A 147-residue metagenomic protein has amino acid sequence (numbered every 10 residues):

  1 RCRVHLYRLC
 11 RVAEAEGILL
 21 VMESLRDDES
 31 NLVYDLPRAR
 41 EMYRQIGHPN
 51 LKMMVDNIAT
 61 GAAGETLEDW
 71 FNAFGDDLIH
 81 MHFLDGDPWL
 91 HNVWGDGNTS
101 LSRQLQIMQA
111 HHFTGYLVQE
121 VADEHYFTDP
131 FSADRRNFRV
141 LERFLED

Functional and structural regions predicted by a protein language model:
R1-K52, A62: Active-site acidic/histidine proton-transfer and metal-coordination neighborhood in alpha/beta enzyme cores
V21-M22, M54-N57, V118: Generic enzyme active-site microenvironment
R26-E29, N57, L90-N92: Short, contiguous strand/loop micro-motifs
V33-K52, G61-D147: Histidine-acidic metal/acid-base catalytic patches
